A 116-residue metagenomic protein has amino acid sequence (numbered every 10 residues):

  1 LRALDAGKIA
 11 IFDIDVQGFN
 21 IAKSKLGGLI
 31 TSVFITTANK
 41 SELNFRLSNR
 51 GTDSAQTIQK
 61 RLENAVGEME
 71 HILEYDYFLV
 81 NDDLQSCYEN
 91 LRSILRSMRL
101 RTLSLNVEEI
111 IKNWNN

Functional and structural regions predicted by a protein language model:
L1, N44, Q59, E108-N115: Generic detector of well-ordered alpha-helical segments enriched in charged/polar residues, highlighting helical
L1-G51, L95: ATP-dependent NMP and nucleoside kinases share a basic, alpha-helical "lid"
G28-L29, K40-E70, Q85-S86: Ras-like small GTPase catalytic G-domain
S32-T36, S54-I58, L100-T102: Short, surface-exposed linear patches
T52-D53, G67-N116: NTP-dependent small-molecule kinase module
